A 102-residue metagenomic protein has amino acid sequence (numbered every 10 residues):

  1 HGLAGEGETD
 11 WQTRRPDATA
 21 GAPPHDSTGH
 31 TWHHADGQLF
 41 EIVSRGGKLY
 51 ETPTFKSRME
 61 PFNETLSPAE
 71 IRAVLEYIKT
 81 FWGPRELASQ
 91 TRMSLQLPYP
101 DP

Functional and structural regions predicted by a protein language model:
G2-E6, A18, D36-G37, E51-P102: Flexible coil segments in periplasmic/lumen-exposed cytochrome c-class electron-transfer proteins
L3-S27: His/Cys-centered metal/cofactor-coordination and adjacent catalytic loops
G29-T31, N63: Structured beta->alpha junctions
R45-K48: Glycine-rich, acidic and aromatic/proline-enriched surface loops and short helix-turn segments that act as binding
